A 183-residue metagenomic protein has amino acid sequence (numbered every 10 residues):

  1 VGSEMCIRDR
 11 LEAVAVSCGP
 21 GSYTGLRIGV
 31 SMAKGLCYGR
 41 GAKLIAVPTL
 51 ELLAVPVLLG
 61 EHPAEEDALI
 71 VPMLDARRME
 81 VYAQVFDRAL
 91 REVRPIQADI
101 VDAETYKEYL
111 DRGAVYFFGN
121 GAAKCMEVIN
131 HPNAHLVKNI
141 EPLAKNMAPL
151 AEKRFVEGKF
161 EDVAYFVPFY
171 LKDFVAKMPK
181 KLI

Functional and structural regions predicted by a protein language model:
V1-I7: Short, small-residue-biased leader/transition segments that mark boundaries at the very start of proteins
D9-E12: Short acidic capping loops at alpha-helix termini that bridge into adjacent secondary structure
V14, F117, A148: Residue-level signal for inorganic ion chemistry
A15-T49: DPxDG-like acidic metal-binding loop motif
I28-M32, D102, L143-M147: Catalytic-loop motifs flanking and including active-site residues across diverse enzymes
G35, P56, K124, V128 (+2 more regions): Alpha-helical scaffold segments in soluble metabolic enzymes
K43-P142, Y170, V175-A176: Surface "functional belts" at beta-alpha junctions
V137-I183: Acyltransferase
